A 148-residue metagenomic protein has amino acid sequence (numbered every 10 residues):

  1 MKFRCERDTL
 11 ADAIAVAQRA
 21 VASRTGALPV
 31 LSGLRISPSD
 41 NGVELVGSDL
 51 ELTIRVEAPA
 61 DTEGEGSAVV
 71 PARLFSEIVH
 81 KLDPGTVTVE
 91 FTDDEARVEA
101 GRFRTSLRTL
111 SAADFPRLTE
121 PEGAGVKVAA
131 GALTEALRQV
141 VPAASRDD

Functional and structural regions predicted by a protein language model:
M1-D148: Structural preference for solvent-exposed beta-strand-turn elements and adjacent flexible terminal/loop segments within
